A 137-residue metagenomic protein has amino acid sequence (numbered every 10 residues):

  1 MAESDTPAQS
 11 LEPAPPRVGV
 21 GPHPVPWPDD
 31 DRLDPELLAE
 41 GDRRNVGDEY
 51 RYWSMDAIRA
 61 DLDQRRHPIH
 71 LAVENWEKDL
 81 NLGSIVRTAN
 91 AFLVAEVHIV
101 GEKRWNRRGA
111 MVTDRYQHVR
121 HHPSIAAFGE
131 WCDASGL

Functional and structural regions predicted by a protein language model:
M1-V20: N-terminal intrinsically disordered, low-complexity segments enriched in Ser/Pro/Thr/Gly
E3, P22, D30-L38, D42-L137: RNA substrate-binding interface of SAM-dependent RNA methyltransferases
